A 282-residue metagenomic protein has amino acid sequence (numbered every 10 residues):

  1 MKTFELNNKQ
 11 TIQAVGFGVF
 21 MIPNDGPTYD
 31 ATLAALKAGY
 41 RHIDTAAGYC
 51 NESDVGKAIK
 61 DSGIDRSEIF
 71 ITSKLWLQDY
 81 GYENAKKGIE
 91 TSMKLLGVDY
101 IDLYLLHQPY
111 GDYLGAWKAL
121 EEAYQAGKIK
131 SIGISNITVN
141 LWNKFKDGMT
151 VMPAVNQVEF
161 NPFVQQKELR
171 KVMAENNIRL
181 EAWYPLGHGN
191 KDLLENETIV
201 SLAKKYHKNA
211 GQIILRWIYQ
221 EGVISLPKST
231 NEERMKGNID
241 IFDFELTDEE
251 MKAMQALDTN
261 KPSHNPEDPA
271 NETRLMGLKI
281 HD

Functional and structural regions predicted by a protein language model:
M1-F4, S53-K60, I89-T91, V139-W142 (+1 more regions): Alpha-helical scaffolding within the catalytic cores of extracellular/periplasmic polymer-degrading hydrolases
M1-I69, L186, I280-D282: N-terminal binding-site loop/beta-alpha segment at the start of enzyme catalytic domains that lines or forms
I22-G26, D44-D54, Q78-E83, P109-L114 (+2 more regions): Acidic-and-aromatic substrate-binding clefts and catalytic sites of carbohydrate-active enzymes
P23-L36, G81-L96, G115, N140-W142 (+1 more regions): Short, acidic/polar
Y40, V98-I101, I129, P153: A structural motif
R66-D79, D102-P109, N136: A short, structured active-site edge motif that brings together acidic residues
A85-L105, E122-A126: CE4/NodB-like, metal-dependent polysaccharide N-deacetylase domain that modifies extracellular/periplasmic N-acetylated
Q108-D282: Beta/alpha (TIM)-barrel catalytic core signal, keyed to glycine-rich beta->alpha loops juxtaposed to Asp/Glu that bind
